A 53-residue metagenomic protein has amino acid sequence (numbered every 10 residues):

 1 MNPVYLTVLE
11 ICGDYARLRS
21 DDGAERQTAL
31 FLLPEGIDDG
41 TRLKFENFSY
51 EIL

Functional and structural regions predicted by a protein language model:
M1-I11: Structural detector for short beta-strands of small beta-barrel domains
D14-L18: Short aromatic-glycine-enriched beta-strand elements
A24-E35: Beta-strand/loop nucleic-acid-binding surfaces
F48-L53: Short, Lys/Arg- and Gly-enriched loop/turn segments at beta-strand edges
